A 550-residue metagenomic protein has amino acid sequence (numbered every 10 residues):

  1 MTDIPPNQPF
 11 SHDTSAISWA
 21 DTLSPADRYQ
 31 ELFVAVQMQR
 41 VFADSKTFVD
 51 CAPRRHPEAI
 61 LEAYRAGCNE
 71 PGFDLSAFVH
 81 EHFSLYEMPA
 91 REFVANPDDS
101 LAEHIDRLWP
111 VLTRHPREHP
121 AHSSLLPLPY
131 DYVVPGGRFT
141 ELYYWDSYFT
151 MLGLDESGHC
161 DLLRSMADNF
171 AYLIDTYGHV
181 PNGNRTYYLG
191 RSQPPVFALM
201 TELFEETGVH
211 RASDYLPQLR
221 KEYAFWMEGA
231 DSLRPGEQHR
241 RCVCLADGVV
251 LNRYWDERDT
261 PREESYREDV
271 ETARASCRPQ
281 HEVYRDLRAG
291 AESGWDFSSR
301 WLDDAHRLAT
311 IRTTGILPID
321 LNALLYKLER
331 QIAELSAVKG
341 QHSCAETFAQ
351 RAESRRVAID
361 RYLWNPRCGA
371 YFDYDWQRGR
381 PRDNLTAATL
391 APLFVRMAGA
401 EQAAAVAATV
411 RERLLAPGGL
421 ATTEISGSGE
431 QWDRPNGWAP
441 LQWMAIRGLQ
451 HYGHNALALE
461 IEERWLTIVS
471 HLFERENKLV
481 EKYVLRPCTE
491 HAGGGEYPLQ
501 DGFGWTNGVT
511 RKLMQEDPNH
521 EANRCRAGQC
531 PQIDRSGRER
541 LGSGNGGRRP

Functional and structural regions predicted by a protein language model:
P6, I17, D27-E141, S165-L173 (+6 more regions): Extended glycan-interaction surfaces of carbohydrate-active proteins
H104, H159-F170, H210-M227, L328 (+5 more regions): Extended, well-ordered alpha-helical scaffold segments
E141-F149, Y188-V196, D214-K221, I316-L328 (+3 more regions): Aromatic- and histidine-enriched alpha-helix N-cap/loop-to-helix transition segments that scaffold the rims
Y143-L173, A388-G399, Q442-N455: Alpha-helical support elements that line or immediately flank enzyme active sites and cofactor-binding pockets
L152-E156, L199-E206, K327-V338, F394 (+2 more regions): Short glycine/serine- and small hydrophobic-enriched flexible loop segments
N169-T201, G544: Aromatic-lined, polymer-binding surfaces characteristic of secreted/periplasmic polysaccharide-degrading enzymes
G190-E257: Internal, well-ordered domain-core segments that constitute the primary functional module of diverse proteins
R312-Q341, F348, R434-M444, G448-Y452 (+1 more regions): Long, repeat-rich segments with strong aromatic
